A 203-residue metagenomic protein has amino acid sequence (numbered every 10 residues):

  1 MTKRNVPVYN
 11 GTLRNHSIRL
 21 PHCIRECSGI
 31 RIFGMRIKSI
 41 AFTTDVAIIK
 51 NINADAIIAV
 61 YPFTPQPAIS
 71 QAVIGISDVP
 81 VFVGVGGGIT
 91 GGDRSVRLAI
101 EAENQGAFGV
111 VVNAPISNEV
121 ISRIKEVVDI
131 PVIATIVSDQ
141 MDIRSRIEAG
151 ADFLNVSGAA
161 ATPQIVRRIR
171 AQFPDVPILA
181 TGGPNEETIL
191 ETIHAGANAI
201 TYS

Functional and structural regions predicted by a protein language model:
M1-V83, G87-D93, N104: Conserved N-terminal beta1-alpha1 strand-loop-helix module at the mouth
T2-H16, S28, L179, N185-S203: Alpha/beta catalytic cores of nucleotide-metabolism and tRNA/nucleoside-modifying enzymes
S28-R36, A56-A59, V81-V85, V110-V112 (+4 more regions): Hydrophobic faces of well-ordered beta-strands that scaffold small-molecule active sites in alpha/beta enzyme cores
Y61-D78, T90-S95, N113-D129, D139-I143 (+2 more regions): Active-site-adjacent beta->alpha loops and helix N-cap segments on the catalytic face of soluble alpha/beta enzymes
V83, E101, F108-A114, I124: Glycine- and small hydrophobic-enriched segments that form the cores of compact globular domains
D93-A102, M141-A149, P184-Y202: Catalytic cores of alpha/beta
Q105-I116, D152-I165, A195-S203: Glycine-rich phosphate-binding active-site loops on the catalytic face of alpha/beta enzymes
